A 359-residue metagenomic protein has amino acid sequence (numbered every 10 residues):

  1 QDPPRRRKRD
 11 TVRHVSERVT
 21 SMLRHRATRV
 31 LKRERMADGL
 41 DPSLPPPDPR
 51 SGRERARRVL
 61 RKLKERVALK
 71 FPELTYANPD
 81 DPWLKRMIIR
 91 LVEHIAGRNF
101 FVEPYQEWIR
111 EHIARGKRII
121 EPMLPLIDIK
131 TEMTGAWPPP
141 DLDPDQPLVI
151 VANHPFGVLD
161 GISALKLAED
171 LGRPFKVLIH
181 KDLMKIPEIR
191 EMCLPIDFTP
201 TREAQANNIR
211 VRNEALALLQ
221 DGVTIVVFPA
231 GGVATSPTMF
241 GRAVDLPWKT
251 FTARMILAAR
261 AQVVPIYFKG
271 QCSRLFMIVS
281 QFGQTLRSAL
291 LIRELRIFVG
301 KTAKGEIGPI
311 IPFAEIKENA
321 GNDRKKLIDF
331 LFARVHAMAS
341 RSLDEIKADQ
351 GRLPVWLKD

Functional and structural regions predicted by a protein language model:
S16-R18, M22-L148, G161-S163, D170-G172 (+1 more regions): Membrane-anchoring hydrophobic helices of lipid-metabolizing enzymes
A37-D38, N208-D359: Non-catalytic C-terminal accessory region of glycerolipid acyltransferases and related lyso-lipid remodeling enzymes
N99-V102, P144, L148-Q205: Catalytic core of membrane glycerolipid acyltransferases/transacylases, capturing the structured, soluble-facing
I109, L124-K130, H154, T201-A206 (+1 more regions): Short, flexible loop segments at the rims of nucleotide/cofactor-binding pockets, characterized by
P122, S163-K166, D170, A217 (+2 more regions): Residue-level signal for well-ordered alpha-helical scaffold segments within enzymatic catalytic domains
K130-P139, I179-L183, R212-A215: Short, charged beta->alpha transition segments
T134-A136, L178-H180, I196-F198, G308-I310 (+1 more regions): Conserved beta-strand termini and adjacent loop/short-helix elements that scaffold enzyme active sites in alpha/beta
